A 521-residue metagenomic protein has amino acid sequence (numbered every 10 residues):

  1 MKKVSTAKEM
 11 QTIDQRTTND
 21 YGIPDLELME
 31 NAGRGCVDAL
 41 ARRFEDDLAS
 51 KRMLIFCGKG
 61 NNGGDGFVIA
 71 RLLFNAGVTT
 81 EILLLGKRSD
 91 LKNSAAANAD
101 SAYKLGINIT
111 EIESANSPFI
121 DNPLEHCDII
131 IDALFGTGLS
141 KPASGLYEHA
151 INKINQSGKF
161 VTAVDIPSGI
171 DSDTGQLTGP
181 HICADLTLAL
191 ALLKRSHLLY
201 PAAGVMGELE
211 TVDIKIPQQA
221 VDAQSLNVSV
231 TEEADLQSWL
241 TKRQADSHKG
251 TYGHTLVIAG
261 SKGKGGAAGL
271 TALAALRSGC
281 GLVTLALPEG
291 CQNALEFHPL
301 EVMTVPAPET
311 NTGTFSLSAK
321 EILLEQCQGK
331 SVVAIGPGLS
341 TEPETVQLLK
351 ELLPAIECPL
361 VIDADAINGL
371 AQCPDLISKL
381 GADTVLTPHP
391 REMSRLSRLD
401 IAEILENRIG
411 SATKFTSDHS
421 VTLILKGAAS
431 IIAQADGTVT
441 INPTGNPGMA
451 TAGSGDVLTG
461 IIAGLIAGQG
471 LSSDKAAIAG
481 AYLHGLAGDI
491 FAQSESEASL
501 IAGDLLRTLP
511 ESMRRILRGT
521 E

Functional and structural regions predicted by a protein language model:
M1-G86, K92, H197-L360, A364 (+2 more regions): Small-residue (G/A/S/T)-rich helix-start motifs and N-terminal tracts that mark the onset
S50-R52, N108-T110, C183: Secondary-structure boundary/capping motif
A70-N155, N293, H298-E309, E321-G329: N-terminal small/polar loop signature for handling phosphorylated ligands or for N-terminal nucleophile
G106-I107, Q156-K159, D418-V421: A structural motif corresponding to the C-terminal end of an alpha-helix and its immediate exit/capping segment
E113-P123, S157-F160, E357-C358, Q469-S472: Generic structural signal for short, solvent-exposed loop/turn connectors between secondary structure elements
D121, C127-I129, L134-L226: Internal gly/pro-rich beta-alpha loop/helix module that stabilizes soluble enzyme cofactors or their anionic handles
